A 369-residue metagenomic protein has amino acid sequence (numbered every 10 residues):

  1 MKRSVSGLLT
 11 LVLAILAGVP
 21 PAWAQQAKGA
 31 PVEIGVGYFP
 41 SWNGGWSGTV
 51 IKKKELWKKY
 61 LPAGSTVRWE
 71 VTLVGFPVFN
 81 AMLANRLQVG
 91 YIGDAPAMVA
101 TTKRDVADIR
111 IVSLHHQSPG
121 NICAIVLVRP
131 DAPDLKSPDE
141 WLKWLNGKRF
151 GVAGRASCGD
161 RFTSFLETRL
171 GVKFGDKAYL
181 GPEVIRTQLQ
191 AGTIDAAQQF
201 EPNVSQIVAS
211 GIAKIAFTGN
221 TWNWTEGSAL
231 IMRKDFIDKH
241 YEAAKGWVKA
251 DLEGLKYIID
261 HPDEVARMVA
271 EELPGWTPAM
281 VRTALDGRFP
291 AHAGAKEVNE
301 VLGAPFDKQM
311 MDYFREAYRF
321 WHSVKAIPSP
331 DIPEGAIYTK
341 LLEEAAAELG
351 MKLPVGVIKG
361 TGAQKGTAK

Functional and structural regions predicted by a protein language model:
M1-S4: Positively charged n-region of N-terminal signal peptides that target proteins for export
G7-G18: Bacterial N-terminal signal peptides
V19-A24: Sec/Tat signal peptide C-region and signal peptidase I cleavage site
Q26-G171, D176-L180, D195-E201, W224 (+1 more regions): Short, glycine-/small- and polar/acidic-enriched structural segments that line small-molecule recognition paths
A63-R68, K173-K177, G275-G287, P328-G335: Short, surface-exposed acidic
F174-K177, E183-A279: Pocket-lining segment of extracytoplasmic ligand-binding domains
K239-P328: Secondary-structure end/capping motifs
R315-K369: Conserved C-terminal helix/tail region of periplasmic/extracytoplasmic solute-binding proteins
